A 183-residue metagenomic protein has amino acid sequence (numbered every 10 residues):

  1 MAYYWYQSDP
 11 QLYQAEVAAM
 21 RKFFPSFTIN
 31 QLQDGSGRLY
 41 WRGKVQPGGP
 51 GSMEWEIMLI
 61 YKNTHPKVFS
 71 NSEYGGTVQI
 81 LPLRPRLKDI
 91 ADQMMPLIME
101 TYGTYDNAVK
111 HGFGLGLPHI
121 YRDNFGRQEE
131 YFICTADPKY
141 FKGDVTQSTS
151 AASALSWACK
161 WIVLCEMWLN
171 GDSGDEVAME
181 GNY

Functional and structural regions predicted by a protein language model:
M1-Y183: UBC/E2-like fold recognition across ubiquitin and ubiquitin-like conjugation systems, capturing catalytically active
